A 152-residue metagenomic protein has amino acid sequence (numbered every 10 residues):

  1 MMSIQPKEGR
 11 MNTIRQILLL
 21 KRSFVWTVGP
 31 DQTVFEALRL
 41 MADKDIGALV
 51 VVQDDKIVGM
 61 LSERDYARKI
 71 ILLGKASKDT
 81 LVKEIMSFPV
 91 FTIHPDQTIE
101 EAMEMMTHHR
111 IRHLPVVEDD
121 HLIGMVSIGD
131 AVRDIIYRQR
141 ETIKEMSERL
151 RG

Functional and structural regions predicted by a protein language model:
M1-G152: Tandem CBS (Cystathionine beta-synthase) repeat/Bateman regulatory domains
